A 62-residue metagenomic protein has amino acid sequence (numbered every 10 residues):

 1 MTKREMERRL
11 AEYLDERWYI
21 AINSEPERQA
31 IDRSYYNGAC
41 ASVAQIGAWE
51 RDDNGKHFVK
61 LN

Functional and structural regions predicted by a protein language model:
T2-R17, D32-Y35: Short amphipathic alpha-helical heptad-repeat segments
K3, A11, I22-N23, N54: A general, composition-driven signal for non-globular sequence regions
E12-Y19, A41, Q45: Extended, non-membrane alpha-helical segments enriched in charged/polar residues
N23-N62: Short, charge-rich amphipathic interface segments used for partner binding and complex assembly
